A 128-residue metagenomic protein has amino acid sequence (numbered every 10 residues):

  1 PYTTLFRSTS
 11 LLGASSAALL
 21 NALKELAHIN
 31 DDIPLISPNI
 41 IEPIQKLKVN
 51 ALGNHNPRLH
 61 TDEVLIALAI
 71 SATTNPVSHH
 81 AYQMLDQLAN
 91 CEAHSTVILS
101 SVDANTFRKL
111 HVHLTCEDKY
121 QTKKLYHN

Functional and structural regions predicted by a protein language model:
Y2-L5: Short, small-residue-biased leader/transition segments that mark boundaries at the very start of proteins
R7-S8, V97: Active-site proximal loops enriched in glycine and acidic residues that flank catalytic Cys/His/Asp and coordinate
S8-L11, T74: Generic alpha-helical structural element
S10-A27: A short, polar/charged loop-to-alpha-helix boundary motif
D31-N128: C-terminal binding/interaction regions
